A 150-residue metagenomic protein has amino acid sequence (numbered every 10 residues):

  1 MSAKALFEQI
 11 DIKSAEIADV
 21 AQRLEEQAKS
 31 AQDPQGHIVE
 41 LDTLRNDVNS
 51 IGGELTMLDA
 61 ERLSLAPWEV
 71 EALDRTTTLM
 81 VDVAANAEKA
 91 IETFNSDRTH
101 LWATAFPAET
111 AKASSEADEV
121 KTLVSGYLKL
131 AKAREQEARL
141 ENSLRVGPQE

Functional and structural regions predicted by a protein language model:
M1-P34, I91-E150: C-terminal amphipathic alpha-helix
Q9-M80, L123: Alpha-helical segments in soluble extracytoplasmic regions
N46-N49, N86, N95, N142: Detector for Asparagine
E54, E61-V120: Long, amphipathic, charge-rich alpha-helical segments that form helical bundles/coiled-coils
